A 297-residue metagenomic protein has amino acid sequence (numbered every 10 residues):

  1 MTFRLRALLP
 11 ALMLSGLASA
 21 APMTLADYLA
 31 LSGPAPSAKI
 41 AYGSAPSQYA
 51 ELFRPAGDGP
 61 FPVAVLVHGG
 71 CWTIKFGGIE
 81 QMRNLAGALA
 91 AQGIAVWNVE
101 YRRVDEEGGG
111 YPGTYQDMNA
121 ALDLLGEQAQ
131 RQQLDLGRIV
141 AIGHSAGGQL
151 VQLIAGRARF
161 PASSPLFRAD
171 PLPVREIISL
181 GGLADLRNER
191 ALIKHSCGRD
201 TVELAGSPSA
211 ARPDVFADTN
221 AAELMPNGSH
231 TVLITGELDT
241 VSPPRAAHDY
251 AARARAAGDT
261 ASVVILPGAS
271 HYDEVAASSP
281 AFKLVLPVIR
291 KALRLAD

Functional and structural regions predicted by a protein language model:
T24-A35, A45, G156, N188-E223: Mobile cap/lid helix-loop segments that gate and shape the active-site cleft of serine hydrolases
A56-P60, A64-A88: Short, surface-exposed "cap/lid" segments of acyl-processing enzymes
F76-L85, V99-G137: Catalytic nucleophile-loop/oxyanion-hole region of alpha/beta-hydrolase and closely related hydrolase-like folds
D123-L192: Primarily recognizes the serine-hydrolase "nucleophile elbow" in alpha/beta-hydrolase and SGNH/GDSL folds
L233-T235, D239: Short beta-strand/loop motif that positions the catalytic acidic residue of the alpha/beta-hydrolase fold
T240-D249: Conserved alpha/beta-hydrolase "acid-adjacent" motif
A269-S279: Catalytic histidine-centered segment of alpha/beta-hydrolase-like enzymes
S278-D297: Catalytic active-site module of serine/aspartate enzymes centered on a nucleophile-bearing elbow/loop
